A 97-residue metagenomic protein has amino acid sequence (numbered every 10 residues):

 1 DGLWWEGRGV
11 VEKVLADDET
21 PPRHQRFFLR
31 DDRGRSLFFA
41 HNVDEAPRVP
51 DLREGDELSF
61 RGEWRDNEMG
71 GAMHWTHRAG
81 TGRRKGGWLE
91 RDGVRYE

Functional and structural regions predicted by a protein language model:
L3-P21: Structural detector for short beta-strands of small beta-barrel domains
V10, F28, R61-E63: Residue-level recognition of well-ordered beta-strand positions that form the cores of beta-sheet-rich folds across
D17, R35, A46-R48: Short beta-strands and strand-coil junctions in structured, solvent-facing domains, enriched
E19-H41: OB-fold (S1/OB) nucleic-acid-binding surfaces
D32-G34, D44, E63-R65: Solvent-exposed coil/turn segments that connect beta secondary-structure elements in extracytoplasmic/periplasmic
E45-R61: Short nucleic-acid-contacting surface segments enriched for D/E, G, S/T with interspersed K/R
R65-E97: OB-fold/S1-family single-stranded nucleic acid-binding modules
